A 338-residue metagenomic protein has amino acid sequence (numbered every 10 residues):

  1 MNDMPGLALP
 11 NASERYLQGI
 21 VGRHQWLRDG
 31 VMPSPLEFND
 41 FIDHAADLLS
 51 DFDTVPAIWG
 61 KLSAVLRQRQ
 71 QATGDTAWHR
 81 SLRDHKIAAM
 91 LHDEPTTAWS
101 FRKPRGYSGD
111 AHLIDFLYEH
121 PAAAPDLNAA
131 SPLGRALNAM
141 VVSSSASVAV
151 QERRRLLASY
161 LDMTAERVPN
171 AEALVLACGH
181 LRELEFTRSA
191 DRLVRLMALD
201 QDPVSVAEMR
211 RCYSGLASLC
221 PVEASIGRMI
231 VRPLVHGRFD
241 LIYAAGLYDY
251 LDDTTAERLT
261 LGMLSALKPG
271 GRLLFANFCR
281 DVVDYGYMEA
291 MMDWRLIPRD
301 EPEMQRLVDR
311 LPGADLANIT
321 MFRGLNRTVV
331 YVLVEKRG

Functional and structural regions predicted by a protein language model:
M1-D126, G134-A139, S143-S145, Y160 (+1 more regions): N-terminal accessory segments
G179-L193: Conserved SAM-binding loop of SAM-dependent methyltransferases across substrates and taxa, primarily the Class I
D202-V204: Conserved SAM/SAH-binding beta-strand->alpha-helix loop
V231-I242: A short acidic, Gly/Pro-enriched loop at the edge of an enzyme's catalytic core that lines a small-molecule cofactor
Y250-M263: A short, conserved alpha-helix within the catalytic core of class I
G270-F278: Conserved beta-strand signature within the Rossmann-like core of class I S-adenosyl-L-methionine
F278-R295: Short, glycine-/aromatic-enriched active-site segment of Class I SAM-dependent methyltransferases
R295-A314: Short alpha-helix
